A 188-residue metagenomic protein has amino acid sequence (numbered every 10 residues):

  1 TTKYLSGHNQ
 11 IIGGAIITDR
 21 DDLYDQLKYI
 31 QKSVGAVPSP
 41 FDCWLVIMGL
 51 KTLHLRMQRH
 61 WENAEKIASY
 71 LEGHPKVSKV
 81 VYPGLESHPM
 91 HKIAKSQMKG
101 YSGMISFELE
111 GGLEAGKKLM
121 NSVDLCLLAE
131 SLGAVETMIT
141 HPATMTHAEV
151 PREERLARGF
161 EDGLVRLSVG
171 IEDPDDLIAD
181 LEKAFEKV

Functional and structural regions predicted by a protein language model:
T2-M104, E108-M138: Active-site C-terminal subdomain of aminotransferase-like
R56, T137-V188: PLP-dependent enzyme catalytic core of the Aspartate aminotransferase-like
